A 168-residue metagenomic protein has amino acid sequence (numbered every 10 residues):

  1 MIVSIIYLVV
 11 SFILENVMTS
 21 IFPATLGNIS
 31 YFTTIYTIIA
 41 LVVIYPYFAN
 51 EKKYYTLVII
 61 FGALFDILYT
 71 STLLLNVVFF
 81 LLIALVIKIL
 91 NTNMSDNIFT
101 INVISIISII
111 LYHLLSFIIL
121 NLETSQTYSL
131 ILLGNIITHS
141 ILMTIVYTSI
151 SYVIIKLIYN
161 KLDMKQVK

Functional and structural regions predicted by a protein language model:
M1-K168: Terminal, non-globular segments
